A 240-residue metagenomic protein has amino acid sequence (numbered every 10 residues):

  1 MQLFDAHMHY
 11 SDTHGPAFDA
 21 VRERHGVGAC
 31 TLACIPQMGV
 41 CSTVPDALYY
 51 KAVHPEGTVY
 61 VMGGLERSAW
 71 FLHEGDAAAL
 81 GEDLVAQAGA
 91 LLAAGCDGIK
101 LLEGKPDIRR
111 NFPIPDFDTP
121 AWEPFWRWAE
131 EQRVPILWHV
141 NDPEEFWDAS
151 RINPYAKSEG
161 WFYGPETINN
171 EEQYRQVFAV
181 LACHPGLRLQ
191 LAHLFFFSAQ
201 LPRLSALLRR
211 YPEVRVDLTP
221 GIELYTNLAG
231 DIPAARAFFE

Functional and structural regions predicted by a protein language model:
M1-Q2, E159-F162, C183-Q190: Short, surface-exposed connector motifs at secondary-structure boundaries
M1-T58: An N-terminally biased module of ancient metal coordination in phosphate/nucleic-acid-related enzymes
L3-M8, A29-A33, V59-G64, I99-L101 (+3 more regions): Hydrophobic faces of well-ordered beta-strands that scaffold small-molecule active sites in alpha/beta enzyme cores
D12, E172-R175, A179, R188-E240: H/E-rich (His + Asp/Glu) clusters that bind or coordinate divalent metals
P16-V21, D46-Y49, P124, P202-L207 (+1 more regions): A short acidic, amphipathic alpha-helical/loop segment
V21-R22, L91, A129, V180: Generic structural signal for hydrophobic
H25-G28, G95-D97, E131-P135, C183-R188 (+1 more regions): Glycine-enriched alpha-helix->loop->beta-strand junction motifs that scaffold or abut catalytic
V44-W161, E166-I168, I222-E223: Active-site gating/metal-coordination segments in enzymes
